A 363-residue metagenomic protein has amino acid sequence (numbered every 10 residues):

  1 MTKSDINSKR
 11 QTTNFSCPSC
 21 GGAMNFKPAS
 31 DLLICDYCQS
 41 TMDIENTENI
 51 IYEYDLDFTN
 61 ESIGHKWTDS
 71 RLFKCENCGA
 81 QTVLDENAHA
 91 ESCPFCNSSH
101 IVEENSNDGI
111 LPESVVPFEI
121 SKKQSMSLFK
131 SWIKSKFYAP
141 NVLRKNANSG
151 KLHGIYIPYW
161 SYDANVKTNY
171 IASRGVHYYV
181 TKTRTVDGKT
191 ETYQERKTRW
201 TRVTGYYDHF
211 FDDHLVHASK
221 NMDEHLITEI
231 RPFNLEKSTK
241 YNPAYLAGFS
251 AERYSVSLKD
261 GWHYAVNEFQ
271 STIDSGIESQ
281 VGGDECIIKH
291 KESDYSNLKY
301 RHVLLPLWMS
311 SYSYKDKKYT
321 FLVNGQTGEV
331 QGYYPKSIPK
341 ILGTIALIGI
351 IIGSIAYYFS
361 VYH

Functional and structural regions predicted by a protein language model:
T12-N14, S30-L32, T68-L72, H89-A90: Residues immediately within or flanking Cys/His clusters that coordinate Zn2+ in small zinc-binding modules
C17-C20, C35-C38, C75-C78, C93-C96: Short cysteine-rich clusters marking metal-coordination/redox-active sites
M24-K27, I44-E45, L84-D85, V102-E103: Short, non-ligating residues that shape and space the ligands of small metal-coordination modules and catalytic
M42-D55, I63, I101-I110: Short metal-binding segments enriched for Cys and/or His
D108-S313, V361: Charged, low-complexity helical/coil segments in non-catalytic cytosolic or luminal regions
L305-Q331: Extended, hydrophilic extramembrane loops/domains of integral membrane proteins
Y333-I345: Juxtamembrane/start-of-transmembrane alpha-helix segments at the extracytoplasmic/lumenal side of membrane anchors
S354-H363: Juxtamembrane boundary at the C-terminal end of a transmembrane helix
